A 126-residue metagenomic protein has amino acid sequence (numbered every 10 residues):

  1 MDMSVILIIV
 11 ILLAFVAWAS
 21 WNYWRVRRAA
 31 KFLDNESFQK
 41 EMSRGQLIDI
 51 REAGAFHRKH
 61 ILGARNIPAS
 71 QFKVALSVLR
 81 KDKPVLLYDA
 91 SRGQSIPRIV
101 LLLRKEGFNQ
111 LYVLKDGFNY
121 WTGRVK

Functional and structural regions predicted by a protein language model:
M1-N35, A53-P84, S91-K126: Rhodanese-like catalytic fold shared by cysteine-dependent sulfurtransferases and DSP/PTP-type phosphatases
K31-D49: Membrane-cytosol interface motif
